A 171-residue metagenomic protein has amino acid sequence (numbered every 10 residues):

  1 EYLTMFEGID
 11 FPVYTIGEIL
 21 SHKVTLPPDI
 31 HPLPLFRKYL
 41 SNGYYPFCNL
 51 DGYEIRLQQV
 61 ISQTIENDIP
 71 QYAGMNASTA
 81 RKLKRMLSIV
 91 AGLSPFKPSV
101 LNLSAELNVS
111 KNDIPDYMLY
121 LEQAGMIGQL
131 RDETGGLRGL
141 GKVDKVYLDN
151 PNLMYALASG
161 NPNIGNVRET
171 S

Functional and structural regions predicted by a protein language model:
Y2, G43, M86: A residue-level signal for conserved active-site and pocket-lining positions in enzyme catalytic cores
Y2-I16: Conserved small helical "lid"/interfacial subdomain of P-loop NTPases
M5-I9, Y39-N42, P46, N67: Phosphate/oxyanion-binding loops and surfaces in catalytic or ligand/nucleic-acid-binding neighborhoods
E18-S62: Amphipathic alpha-helical "lid/sensor" segments that cap RecA-like P-loop NTPase cores
P46-S171: Accessory nucleic acid-recognition modules appended to NTPase machines
